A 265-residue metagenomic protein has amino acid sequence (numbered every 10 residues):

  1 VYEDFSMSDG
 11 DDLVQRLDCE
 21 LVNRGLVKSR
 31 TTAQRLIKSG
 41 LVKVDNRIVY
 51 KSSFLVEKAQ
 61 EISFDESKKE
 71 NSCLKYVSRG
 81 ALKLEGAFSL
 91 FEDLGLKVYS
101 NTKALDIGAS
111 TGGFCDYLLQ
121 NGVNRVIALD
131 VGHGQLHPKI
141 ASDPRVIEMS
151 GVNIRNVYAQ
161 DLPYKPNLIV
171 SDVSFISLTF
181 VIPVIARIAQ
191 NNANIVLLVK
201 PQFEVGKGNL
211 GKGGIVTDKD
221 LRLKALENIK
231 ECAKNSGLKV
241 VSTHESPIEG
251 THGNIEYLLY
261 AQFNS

Functional and structural regions predicted by a protein language model:
F5-Q60, K103: A basic, amphipathic helix-loop patch mediating RNA/tRNA/ribosome contacts
N101-G108: Conserved class I S-adenosyl-L-methionine
L119-R125: Conserved S-adenosyl-L-methionine
H133-Y164, V173-I176: S-adenosyl-L-methionine
P183-A193: A short glycine-rich, Lys/Arg-flanked "PGG" loop and its adjoining helix->strand segment in the class I
P201-D218: Short, glycine-/aromatic-enriched active-site segment of Class I SAM-dependent methyltransferases
I248-S265: Core SAM-dependent methyltransferase catalytic element
